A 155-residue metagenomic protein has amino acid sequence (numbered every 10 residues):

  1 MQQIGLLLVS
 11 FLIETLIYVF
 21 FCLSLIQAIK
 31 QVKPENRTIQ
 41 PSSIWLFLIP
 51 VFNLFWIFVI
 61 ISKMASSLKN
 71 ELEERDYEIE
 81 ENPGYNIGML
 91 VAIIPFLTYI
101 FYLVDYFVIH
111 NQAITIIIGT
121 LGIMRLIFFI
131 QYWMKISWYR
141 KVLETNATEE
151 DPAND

Functional and structural regions predicted by a protein language model:
M1, K141-D155: Low-complexity, intrinsically disordered extramembrane tails and loops of integral membrane proteins
M1-E35: Long, highly hydrophobic alpha-helical transmembrane signal-anchor segments
Q2-L7, N36-V51, I79-Y99: Alpha-helical membrane-anchoring segments
S10-T15, I114-G122: Alpha-helical transmembrane segments of polytopic membrane proteins
T15-Y18, P41-K63, I123-L126: Hydrophobic, aromatic-rich membrane-embedded alpha-helical segments
L23-K30, F58-S66, Q131-M134: Short helix-terminus and kink motifs of transmembrane alpha helices, predominantly at the cytoplasmic interface
R37, F58-P83, W138: Membrane-interface alpha-helices
I100-A113: Juxtamembrane "helix-exit" motif on the non-cytosolic side of transmembrane helices
